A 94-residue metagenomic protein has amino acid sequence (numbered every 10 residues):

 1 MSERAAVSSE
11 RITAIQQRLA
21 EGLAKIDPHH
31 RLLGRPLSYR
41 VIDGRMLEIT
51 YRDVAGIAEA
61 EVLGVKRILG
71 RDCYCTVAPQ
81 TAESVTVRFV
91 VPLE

Functional and structural regions predicted by a protein language model:
M1-T13, P92-E94: Short intrinsically disordered terminal tails
S9-L32, A58-L69: Short amphipathic alpha-helix segments
H29-S38, G70-A78: Short secondary-structure junctions
L33-G56, T86: Short glycine-rich, basic-tinged beta-strand/loop micro-motifs
I42, I68, Q80-A82: A generic structural signal for short, non-catalytic loop/turn and secondary-structure boundary residues
G56-E59, L93-E94: Short, charged/polar, Gly/Pro-enriched secondary-structure boundary elements
C75-E94: C-terminal edge-of-domain segments
